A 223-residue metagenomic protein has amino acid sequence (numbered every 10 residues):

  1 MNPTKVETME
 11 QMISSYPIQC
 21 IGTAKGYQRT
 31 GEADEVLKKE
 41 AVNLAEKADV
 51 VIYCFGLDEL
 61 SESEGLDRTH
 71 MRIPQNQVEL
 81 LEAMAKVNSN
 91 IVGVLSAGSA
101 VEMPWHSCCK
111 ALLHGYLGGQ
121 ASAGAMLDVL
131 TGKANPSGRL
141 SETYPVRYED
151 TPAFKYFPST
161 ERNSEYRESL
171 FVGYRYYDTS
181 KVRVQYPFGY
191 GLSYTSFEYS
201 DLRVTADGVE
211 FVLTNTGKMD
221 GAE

Functional and structural regions predicted by a protein language model:
M1-E223: C-terminal non-catalytic regions of proteins with extracellular/luminal or membrane-system context
